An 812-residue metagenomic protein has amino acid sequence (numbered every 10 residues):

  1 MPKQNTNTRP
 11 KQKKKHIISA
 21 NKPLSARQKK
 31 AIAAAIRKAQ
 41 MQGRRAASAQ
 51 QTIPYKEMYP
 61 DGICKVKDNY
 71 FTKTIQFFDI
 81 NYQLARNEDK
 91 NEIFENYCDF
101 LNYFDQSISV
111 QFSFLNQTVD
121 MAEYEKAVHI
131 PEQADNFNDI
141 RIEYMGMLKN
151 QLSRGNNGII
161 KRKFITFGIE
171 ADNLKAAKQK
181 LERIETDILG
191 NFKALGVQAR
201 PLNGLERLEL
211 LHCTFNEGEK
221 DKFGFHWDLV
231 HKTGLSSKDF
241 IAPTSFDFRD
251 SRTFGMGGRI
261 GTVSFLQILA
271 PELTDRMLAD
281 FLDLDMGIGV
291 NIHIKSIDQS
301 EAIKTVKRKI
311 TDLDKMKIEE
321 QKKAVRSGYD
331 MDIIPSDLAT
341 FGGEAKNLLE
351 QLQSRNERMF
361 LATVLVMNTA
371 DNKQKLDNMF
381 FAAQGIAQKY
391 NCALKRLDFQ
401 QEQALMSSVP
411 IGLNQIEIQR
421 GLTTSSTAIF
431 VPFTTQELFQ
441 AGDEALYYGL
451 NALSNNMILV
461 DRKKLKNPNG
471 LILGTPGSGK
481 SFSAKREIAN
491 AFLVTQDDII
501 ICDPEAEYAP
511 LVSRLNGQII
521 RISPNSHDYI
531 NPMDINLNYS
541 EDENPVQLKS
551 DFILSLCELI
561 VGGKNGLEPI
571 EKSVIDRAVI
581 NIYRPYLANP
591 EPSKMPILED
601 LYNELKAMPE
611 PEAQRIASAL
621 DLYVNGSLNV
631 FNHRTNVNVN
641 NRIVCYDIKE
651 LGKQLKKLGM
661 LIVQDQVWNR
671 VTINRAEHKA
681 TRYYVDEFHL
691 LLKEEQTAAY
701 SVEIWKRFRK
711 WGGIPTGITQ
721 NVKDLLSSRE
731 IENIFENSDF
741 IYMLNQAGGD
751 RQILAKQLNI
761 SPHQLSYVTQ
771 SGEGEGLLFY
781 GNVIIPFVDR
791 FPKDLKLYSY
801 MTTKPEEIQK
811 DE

Functional and structural regions predicted by a protein language model:
P2-T435: Extended, folded cores of ATP/NTP-driven motor/assembly subunits in large transport and secretion machines
I80, N87-Q106, S113, Q117 (+11 more regions): P-loop NTPase motor domains
I472: Hydrophobic anchor at the beta1->P-loop junction of P-loop NTPases
K480: Conserved lysine of the Walker
S483: Hydrophobic positions on the alpha1 helix immediately C-terminal to the Walker A/P-loop
N490-I500: Post-Walker A helix-loop "phosphate-sensing" segment adjacent to the P-loop in P-loop NTPases
N516-I520, E730-M743: A short helix-turn-beta junction within AAA+ P-loop NTPase domains corresponding to the substrate/partner-engaging
L758-D811: Conserved P-loop NTPase
